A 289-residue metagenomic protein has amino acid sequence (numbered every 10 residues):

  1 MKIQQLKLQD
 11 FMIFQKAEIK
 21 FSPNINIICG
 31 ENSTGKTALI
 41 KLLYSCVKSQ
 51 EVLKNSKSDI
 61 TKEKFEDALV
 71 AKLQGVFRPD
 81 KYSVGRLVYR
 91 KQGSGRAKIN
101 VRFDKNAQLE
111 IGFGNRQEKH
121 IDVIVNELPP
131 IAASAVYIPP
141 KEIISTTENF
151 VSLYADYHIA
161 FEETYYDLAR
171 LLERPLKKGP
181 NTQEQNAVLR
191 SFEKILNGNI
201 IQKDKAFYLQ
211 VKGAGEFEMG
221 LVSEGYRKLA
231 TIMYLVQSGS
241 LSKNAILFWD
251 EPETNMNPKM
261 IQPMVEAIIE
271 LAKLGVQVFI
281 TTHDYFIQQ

Functional and structural regions predicted by a protein language model:
M1-V52, Q210-Q289: Switch/communication elements of ASCE P-loop NTPase nucleotide-binding domains
Q4-K7, S49-N244: Phosphate-coordinating catalytic segments in nucleotide- and nucleic-acid-processing enzymes
